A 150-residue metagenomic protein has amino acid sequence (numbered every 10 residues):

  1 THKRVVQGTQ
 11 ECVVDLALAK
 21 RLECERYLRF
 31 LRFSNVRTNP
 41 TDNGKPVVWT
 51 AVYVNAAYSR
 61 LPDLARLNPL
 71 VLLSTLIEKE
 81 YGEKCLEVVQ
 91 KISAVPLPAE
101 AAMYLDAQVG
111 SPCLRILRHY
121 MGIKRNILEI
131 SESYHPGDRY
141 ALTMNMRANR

Functional and structural regions predicted by a protein language model:
K3-R150: C-terminal all-alpha effector/ligand-binding and dimerization domain of prokaryotic HTH-type transcriptional repressors
